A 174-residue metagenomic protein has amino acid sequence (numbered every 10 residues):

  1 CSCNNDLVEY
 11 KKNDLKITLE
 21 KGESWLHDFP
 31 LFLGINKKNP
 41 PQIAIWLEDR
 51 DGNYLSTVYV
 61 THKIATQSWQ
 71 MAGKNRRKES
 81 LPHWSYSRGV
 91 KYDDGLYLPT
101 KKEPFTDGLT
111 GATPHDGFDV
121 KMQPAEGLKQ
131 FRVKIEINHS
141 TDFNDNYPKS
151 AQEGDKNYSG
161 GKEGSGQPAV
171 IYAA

Functional and structural regions predicted by a protein language model:
C1-V8: Bacterial Sec-dependent signal peptides at the C-terminal "C-region" and cleavage site
L7, N13-L15: Charged alpha-helical initiation segments
D14, P40-A44, Q130-R132: Exposed beta-strand and adjacent loop surfaces of beta-rich binding modules that mediate intermolecular recognition
L15-K38, K63, F143: Short amphipathic, basic-aromatic surface patches that mediate peripheral association with negatively charged
I35-P41, R77, E153-K156: Short, low-complexity, polar/charged sequence segments that are solvent-exposed and flexible
K37, E48-P148: Structured domain cores in non-transmembrane regions
Y147-A174: Short beta-strand elements
